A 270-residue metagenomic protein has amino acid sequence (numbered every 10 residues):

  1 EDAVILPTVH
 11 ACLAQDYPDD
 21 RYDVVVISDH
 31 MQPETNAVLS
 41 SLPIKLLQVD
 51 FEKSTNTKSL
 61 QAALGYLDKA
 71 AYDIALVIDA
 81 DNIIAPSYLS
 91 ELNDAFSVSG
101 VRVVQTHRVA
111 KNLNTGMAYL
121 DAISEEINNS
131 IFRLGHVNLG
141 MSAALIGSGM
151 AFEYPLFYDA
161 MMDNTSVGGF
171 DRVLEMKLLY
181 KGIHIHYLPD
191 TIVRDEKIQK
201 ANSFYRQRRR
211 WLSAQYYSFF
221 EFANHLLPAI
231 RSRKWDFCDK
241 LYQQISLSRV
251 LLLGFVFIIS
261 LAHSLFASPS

Functional and structural regions predicted by a protein language model:
L6, P33-S40, S87: Acidic helix N-cap motif at the loop->helix transition within catalytic regions of sugar-transfer enzymes
H10-R21: Short, acidic, metal-binding catalytic loop of nucleotide-sugar glycosyltransferases
S28-N36, D50-K53, I83: A conserved acidic beta->alpha catalytic loop
Q48-Y72, P86, E91-S166, R209 (+2 more regions): Long helical/loop segments within the catalytic core of UDP-sugar-dependent glycosyltransferases, especially the large
A71-I83: Short beta-strand-to-loop acidic/aromatic patch adjacent to the donor-nucleotide binding site
L139-G140, Q199-S270: Basic/Trp-rich segment in TM-proximal cytosolic loops or flexible interdomain/linker regions
G168-L174: Acidic donor-binding loop at a coil-to-helix junction in glycosyltransferase catalytic cores that engages
E175-V193: Catalytic donor-sugar/metal-binding loop of nucleotide-sugar-dependent glycosyltransferases
